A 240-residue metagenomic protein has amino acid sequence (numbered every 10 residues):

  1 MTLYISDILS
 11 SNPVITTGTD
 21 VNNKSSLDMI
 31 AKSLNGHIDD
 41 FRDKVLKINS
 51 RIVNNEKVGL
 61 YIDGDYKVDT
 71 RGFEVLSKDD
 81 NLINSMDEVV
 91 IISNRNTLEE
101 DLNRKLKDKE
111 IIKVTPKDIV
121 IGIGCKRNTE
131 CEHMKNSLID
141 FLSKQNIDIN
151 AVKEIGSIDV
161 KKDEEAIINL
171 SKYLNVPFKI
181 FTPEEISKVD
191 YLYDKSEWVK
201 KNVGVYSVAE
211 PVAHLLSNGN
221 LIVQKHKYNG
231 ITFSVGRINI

Functional and structural regions predicted by a protein language model:
M1-H37, I48-K162, A166, G236-I238: Conserved mixed alpha/beta catalytic, RNA-binding, or beta-rich assembly cores of soluble enzyme, regulatory
L34, I38, D190-Y193: Solvent-exposed, flexible loop/coil residues
F41-V45: Long lumenal/extracellular ectodomains of secretory and single-pass membrane proteins
H133-D140, N150-A213, S217-F233, I240: C-terminal non-catalytic interaction/assembly regions of soluble proteins
